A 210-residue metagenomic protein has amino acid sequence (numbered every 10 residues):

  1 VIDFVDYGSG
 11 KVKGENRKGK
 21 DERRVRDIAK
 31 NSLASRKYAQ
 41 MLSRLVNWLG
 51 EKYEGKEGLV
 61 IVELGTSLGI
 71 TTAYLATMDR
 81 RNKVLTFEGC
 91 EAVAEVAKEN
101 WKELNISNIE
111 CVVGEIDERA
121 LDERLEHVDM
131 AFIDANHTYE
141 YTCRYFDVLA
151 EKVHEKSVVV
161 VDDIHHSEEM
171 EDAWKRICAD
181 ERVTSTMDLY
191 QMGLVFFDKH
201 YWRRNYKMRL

Functional and structural regions predicted by a protein language model:
V1-F132, N136-V158, I164-L210: A short alpha-helical cap/connector motif
